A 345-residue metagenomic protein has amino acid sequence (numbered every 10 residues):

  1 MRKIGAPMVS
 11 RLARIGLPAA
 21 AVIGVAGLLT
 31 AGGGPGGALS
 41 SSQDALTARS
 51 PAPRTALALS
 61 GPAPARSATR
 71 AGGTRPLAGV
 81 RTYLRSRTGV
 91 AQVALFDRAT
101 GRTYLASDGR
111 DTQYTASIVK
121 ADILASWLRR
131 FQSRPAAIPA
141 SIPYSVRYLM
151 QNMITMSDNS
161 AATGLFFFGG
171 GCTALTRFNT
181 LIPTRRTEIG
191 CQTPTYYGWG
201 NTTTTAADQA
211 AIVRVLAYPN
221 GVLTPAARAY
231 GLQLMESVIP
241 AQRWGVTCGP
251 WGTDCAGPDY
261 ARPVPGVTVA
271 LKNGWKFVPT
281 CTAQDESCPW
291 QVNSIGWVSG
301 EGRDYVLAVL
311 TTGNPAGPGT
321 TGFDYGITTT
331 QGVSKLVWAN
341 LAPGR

Functional and structural regions predicted by a protein language model:
M1-V22: N-terminal export and membrane-targeting signals
A13, L46, N340-G344: Ser/Thr/Asn(+Pro)-rich, low-complexity disordered segments
V25-A68: C-terminal region of N-terminal signal peptides and the immediate post-cleavage residues of exported proteins
G61, A68-Q92, F96-T100, G164-R345: Penicillin-recognizing serine hydrolase domain
G101, T112-I138, M153, L307: Active-site SXXK
G109-Y114, P143, P194-T203: A glycine-rich, coil/turn loop motif that links secondary-structure elements
R129-M150, G171, T224-A227: Short, well-structured active-site flanking segments
Q151-S157: Short helix- or helix-capping micro-motifs that position conserved polar/aromatic residues at function-defining sites
